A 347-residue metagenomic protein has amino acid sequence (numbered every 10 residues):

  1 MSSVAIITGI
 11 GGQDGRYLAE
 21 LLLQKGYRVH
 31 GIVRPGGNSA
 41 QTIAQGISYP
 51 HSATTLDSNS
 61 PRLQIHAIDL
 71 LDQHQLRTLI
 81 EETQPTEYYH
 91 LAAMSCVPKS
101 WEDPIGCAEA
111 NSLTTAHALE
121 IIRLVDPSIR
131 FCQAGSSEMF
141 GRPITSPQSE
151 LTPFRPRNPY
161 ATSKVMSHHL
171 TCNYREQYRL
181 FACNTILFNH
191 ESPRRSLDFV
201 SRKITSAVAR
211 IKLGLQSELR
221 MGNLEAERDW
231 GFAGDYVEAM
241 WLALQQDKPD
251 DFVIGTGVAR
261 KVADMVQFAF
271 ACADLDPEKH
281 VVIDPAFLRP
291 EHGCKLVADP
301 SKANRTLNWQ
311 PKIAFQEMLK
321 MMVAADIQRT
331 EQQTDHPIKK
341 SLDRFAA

Functional and structural regions predicted by a protein language model:
M1-H190, L244, I313, I327-Q328 (+1 more regions): N-terminal Rossmann-like NAD(P)+-binding domain of SDR-like oxidoreductases, especially those catalyzing
G9, Q13, Y17, N158 (+5 more regions): Amphipathic alpha-helical recognition patches that constitute DNA-binding helices
D14, K99, F140, S192 (+4 more regions): Secondary-structure boundary/capping motif
Q24, G31-P35, S58-S60, S201-I204 (+1 more regions): C-terminal substrate-binding subdomain of Rossmann-fold SDR/epimerase-dehydratase oxidoreductases
A40-Q45, P143-S146, R195-F199, A233-G234 (+2 more regions): Short aromatic-enriched loop/helix-cap "lid" or pocket-rim segments at secondary-structure transitions that line
W101, F181, R194, D198 (+2 more regions): Non-catalytic, surface-exposed connector residues within folded enzymatic/regulatory domains
P156-S163, P193, L197-S201, D229-F232: The catalytic Tyr-centered alpha-helix of NAD(P)H-dependent dehydrogenases
